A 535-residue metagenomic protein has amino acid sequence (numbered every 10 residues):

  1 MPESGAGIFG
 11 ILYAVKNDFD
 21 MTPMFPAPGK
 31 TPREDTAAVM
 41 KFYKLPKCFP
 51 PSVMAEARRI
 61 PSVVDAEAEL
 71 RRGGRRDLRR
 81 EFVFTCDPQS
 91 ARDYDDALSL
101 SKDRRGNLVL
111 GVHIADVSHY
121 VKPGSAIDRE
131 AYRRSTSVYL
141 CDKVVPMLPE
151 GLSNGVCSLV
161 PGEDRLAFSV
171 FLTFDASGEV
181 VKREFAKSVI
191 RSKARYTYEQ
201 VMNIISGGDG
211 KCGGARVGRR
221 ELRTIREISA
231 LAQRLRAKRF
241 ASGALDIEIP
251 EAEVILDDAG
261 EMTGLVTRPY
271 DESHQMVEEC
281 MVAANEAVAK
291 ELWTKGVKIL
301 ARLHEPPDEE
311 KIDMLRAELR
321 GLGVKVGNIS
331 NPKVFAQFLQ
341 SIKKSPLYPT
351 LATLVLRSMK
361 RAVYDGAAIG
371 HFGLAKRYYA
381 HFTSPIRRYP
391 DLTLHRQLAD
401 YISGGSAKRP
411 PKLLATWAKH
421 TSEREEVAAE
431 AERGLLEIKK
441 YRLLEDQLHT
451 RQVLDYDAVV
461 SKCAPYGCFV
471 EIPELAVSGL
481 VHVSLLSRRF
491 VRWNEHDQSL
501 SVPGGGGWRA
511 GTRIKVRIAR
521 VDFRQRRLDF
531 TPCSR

Functional and structural regions predicted by a protein language model:
M1-G111, S118-D164, R195-N203, D209 (+2 more regions): Charge-lined substrate channels and their catalytic hotspots, especially those that engage the 3′ end of RNA
D77-R80, S90-R92, R104-G106, G162-L166 (+8 more regions): Short flexible coil/turn linkers enriched for glycine and charged/polar residues that connect secondary-structure
E81-F84, Q89-N107, I228-L245, E437-Q447 (+3 more regions): Phosphate-interacting basic helix/loop segments used at nucleotide- and nucleic-acid interfaces
V138-A241: Conserved catalytic alpha/beta cores of large enzymes that bind or transform nucleotide phosphates and polynucleotides
G151-S153, C212-R220, M262-H274, G296-R302 (+1 more regions): Glycine- and acidic
R220, R226-R234, Y270-K290, S384-R387: Conserved pre-motif C helix in the palm subdomain of viral-like polymerases
R239-T263, E279-A287, P306-M314, V355-A368 (+1 more regions): Core structural elements
A287, E305, E310, R320-R535: Structured C-terminal cores of nucleic-acid metabolism proteins
